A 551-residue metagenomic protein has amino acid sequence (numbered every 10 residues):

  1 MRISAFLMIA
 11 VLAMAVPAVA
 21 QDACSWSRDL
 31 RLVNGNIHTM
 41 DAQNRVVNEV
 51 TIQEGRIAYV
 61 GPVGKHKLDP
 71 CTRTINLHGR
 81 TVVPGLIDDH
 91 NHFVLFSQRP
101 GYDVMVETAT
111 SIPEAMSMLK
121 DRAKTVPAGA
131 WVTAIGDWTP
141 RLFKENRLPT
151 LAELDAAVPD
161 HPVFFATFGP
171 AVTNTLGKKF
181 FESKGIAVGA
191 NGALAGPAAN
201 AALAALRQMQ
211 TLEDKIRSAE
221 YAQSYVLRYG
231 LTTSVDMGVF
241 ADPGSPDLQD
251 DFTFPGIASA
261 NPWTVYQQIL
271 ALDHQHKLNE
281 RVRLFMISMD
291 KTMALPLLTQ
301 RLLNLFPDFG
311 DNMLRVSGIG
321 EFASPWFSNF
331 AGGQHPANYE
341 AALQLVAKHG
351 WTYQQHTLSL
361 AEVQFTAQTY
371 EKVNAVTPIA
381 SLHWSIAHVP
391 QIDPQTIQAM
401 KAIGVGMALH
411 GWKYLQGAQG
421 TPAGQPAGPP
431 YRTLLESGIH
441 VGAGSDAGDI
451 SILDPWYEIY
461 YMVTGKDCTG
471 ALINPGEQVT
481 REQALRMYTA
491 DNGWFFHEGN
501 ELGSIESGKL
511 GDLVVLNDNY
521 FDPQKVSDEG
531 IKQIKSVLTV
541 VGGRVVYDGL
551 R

Functional and structural regions predicted by a protein language model:
A5-A15: Bacterial N-terminal signal peptides
V16-A20: Sec/Tat signal peptide C-region and signal peptidase I cleavage site
A23-V33, H38, A42-R301, M313-Q344 (+5 more regions): Divalent metal-binding segments
I37, I57, G64-K65, R80 (+16 more regions): Short, glycine-/Ser/Thr-/acidic-enriched flexible segments
G177, M293-L305, V363-V376, A399: Distinct, well-ordered alpha-helical segments
R217, Q344-W384, H388-V389, P394 (+3 more regions): His/Asp/Glu-enriched, well-ordered alpha-helical/loop segment that forms or immediately abuts the divalent-metal
A399-V405: A short, structured beta-strand-centered segment in the mid-to-C-terminal lobe of catalytic cores from group-transfer
